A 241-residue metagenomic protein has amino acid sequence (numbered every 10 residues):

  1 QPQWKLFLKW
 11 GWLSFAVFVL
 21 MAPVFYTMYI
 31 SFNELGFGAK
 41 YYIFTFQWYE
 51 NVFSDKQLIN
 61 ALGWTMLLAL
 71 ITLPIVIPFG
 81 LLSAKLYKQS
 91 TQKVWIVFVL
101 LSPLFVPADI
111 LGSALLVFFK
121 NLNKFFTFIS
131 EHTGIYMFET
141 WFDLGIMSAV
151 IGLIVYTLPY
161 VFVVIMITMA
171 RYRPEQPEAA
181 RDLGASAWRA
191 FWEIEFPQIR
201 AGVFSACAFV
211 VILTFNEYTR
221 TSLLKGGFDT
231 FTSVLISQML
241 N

Functional and structural regions predicted by a protein language model:
Q1, K5-L6, L70-L101, S113 (+3 more regions): Transmembrane-helix boundary motif in ABC transporter permease subunits
P2-Q3, G36, Y49-Q57, F215-N241: Interhelical loop and adjacent transmembrane-helix boundary motif in polytopic membrane transport permeases
K5, F32-T72, L240-N241: Periplasmic/extracellular loop-to-transmembrane helix junction in inner-membrane transport proteins
G11, M28, L58-L62, M66 (+7 more regions): Hydrophobic alpha-helical elements at and bordering transmembrane segments of multi-pass membrane proteins
G11-M21, S102, V155, V161-M166 (+2 more regions): Transmembrane alpha-helices
M21-F25, Y29-F32, P78-L82, S148-I151 (+2 more regions): Membrane-embedded alpha-helices of multi-pass transport/permease systems
A22-V24, A69, L73-K85, D109 (+4 more regions): Hydrophobic positions within alpha-helical transmembrane segments of bacterial inner-membrane proteins
F46, D109-V155, W188, T221 (+1 more regions): Membrane-interfacial helix termini and adjacent extracytoplasmic/periplasmic loops of multi-pass transporters
